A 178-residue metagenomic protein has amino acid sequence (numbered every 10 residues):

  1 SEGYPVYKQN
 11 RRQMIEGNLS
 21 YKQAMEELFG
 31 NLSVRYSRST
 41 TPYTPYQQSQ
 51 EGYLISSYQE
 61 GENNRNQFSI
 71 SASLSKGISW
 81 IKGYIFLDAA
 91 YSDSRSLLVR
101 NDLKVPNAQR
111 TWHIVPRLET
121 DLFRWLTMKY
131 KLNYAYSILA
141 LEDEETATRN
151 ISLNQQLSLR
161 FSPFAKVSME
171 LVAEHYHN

Functional and structural regions predicted by a protein language model:
S1-N178: Exposed, low-structure sequence patches enriched in small/polar residues
